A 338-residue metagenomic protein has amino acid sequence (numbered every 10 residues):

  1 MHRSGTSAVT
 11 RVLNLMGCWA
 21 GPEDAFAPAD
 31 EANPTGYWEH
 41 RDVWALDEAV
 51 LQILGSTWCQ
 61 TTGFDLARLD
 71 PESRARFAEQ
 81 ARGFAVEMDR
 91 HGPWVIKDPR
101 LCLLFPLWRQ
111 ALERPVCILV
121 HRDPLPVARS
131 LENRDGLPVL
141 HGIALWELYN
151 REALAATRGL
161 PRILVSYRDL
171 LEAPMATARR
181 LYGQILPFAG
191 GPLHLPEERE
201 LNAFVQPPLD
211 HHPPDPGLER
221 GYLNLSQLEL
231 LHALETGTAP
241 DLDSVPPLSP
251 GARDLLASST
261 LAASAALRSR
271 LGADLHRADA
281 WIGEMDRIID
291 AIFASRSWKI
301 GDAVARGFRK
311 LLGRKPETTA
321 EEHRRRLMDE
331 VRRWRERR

Functional and structural regions predicted by a protein language model:
M1-R76, L201: PAPS-dependent sulfotransferase catalytic core
R3, L171-E172, A294: Short, solvent-exposed loop/helix junctions and linker helices that flank or host conserved functional motifs
A8, V116, K299: Amphipathic alpha-helical recognition patches that constitute DNA-binding helices
M16-G21, I53, R134, A156 (+4 more regions): Phosphate/oxyanion-binding loops and surfaces in catalytic or ligand/nucleic-acid-binding neighborhoods
A25-P34, V120, R129, R158-T236: The conserved 3'-phosphoadenosine-5'-phosphosulfate
L46-V50, P138-L145, P213-G221: A polyampholytic, Gly/Pro-enriched intrinsically disordered region
A75-A78, R82-L193: PAPS-dependent sulfotransferase catalytic domain
L234-R338: Boundary detector for helix-to-coil junctions that initiate low-complexity/charged tails
